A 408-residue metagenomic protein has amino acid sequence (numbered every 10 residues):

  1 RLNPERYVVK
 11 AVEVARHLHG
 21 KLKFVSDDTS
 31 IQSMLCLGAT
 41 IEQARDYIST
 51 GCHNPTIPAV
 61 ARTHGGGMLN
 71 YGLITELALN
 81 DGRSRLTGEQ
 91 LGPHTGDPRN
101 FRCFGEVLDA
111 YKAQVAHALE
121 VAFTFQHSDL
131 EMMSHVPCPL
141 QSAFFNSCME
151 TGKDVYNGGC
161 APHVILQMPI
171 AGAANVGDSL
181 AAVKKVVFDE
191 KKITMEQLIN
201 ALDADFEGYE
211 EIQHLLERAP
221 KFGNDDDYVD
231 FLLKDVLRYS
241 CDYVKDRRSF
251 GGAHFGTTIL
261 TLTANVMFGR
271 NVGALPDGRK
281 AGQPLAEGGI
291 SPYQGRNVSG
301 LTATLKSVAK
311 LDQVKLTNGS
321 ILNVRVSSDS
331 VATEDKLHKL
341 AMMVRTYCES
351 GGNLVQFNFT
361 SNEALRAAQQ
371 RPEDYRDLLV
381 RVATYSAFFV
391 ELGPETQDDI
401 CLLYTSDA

Functional and structural regions predicted by a protein language model:
R1-S406: Conserved catalytic cores of very large enzyme subunits
